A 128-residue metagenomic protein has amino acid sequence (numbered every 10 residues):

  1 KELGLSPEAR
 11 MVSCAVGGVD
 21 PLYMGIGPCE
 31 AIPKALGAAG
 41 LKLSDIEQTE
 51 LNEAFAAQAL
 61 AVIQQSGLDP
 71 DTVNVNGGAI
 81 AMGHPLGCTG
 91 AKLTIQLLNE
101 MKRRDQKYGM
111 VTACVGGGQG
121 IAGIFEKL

Functional and structural regions predicted by a protein language model:
K1-L128: Claisen-condensing/thiolase-fold acyl-transfer catalytic domains that form or cleave C-C bonds in fatty acid
